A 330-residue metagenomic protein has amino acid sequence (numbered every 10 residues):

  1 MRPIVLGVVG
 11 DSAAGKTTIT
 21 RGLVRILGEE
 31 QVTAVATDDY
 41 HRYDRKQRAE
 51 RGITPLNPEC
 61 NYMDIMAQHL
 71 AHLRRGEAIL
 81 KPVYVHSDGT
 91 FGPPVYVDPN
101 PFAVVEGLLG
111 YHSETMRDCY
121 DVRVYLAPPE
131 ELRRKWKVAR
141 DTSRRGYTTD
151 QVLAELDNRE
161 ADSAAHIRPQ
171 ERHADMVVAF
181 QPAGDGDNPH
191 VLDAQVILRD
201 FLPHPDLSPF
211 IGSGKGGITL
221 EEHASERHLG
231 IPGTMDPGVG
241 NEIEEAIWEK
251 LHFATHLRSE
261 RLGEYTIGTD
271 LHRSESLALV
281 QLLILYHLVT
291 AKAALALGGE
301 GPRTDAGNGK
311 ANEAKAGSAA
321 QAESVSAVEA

Functional and structural regions predicted by a protein language model:
S12: The conserved Walker
K16: Conserved lysine of the Walker
I19: Hydrophobic positions on the alpha1 helix immediately C-terminal to the Walker A/P-loop
R25-T33: Post-Walker A helix-loop "phosphate-sensing" segment adjacent to the P-loop in P-loop NTPases
T33, R45-D88: Conserved nucleotide-sensing/catalytic segment adjacent to the nucleotide-binding pocket in NTP-handling enzymes
P94-D141: ATP-dependent NMP and nucleoside kinases share a basic, alpha-helical "lid"
F102, R140-E313, G317, E323-A330: C-terminal accessory "lid"/substrate-recognition subdomains
